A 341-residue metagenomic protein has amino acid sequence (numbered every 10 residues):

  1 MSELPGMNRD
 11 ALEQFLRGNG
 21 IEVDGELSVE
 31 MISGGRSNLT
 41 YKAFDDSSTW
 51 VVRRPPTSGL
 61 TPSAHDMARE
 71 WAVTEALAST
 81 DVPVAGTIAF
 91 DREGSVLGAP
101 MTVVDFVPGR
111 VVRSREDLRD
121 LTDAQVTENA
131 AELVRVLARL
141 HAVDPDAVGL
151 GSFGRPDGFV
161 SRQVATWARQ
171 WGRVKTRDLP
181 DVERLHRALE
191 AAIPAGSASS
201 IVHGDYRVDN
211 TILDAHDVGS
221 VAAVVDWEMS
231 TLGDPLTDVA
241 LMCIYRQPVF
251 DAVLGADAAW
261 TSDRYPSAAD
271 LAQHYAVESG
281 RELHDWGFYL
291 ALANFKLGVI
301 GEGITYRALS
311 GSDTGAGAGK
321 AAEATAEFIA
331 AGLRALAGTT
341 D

Functional and structural regions predicted by a protein language model:
M1-V23: Juxta-kinase regulatory segment immediately upstream of eukaryotic protein kinase catalytic domains
S28-R184, A188, A192-I201, G219: ATP-binding pocket architecture of kinase catalytic cores
G154-R155, R281-A293: All-alpha amphipathic helical-bundle segments outside canonical DNA-binding/catalytic cores that form hydrophobic
I201-H203, V208: Catalytic-loop of the protein kinase fold
V225-S230: Activation of the activation-loop gatekeeper triad in protein kinase-fold domains
T237-S279, A293-G311: Active-site activation/catalytic loop segments of kinase-like enzymes and analogous catalytic loops in related
R281, V299-D341: Helical subdomain adjoining the active site within ATP-dependent kinase catalytic cores
